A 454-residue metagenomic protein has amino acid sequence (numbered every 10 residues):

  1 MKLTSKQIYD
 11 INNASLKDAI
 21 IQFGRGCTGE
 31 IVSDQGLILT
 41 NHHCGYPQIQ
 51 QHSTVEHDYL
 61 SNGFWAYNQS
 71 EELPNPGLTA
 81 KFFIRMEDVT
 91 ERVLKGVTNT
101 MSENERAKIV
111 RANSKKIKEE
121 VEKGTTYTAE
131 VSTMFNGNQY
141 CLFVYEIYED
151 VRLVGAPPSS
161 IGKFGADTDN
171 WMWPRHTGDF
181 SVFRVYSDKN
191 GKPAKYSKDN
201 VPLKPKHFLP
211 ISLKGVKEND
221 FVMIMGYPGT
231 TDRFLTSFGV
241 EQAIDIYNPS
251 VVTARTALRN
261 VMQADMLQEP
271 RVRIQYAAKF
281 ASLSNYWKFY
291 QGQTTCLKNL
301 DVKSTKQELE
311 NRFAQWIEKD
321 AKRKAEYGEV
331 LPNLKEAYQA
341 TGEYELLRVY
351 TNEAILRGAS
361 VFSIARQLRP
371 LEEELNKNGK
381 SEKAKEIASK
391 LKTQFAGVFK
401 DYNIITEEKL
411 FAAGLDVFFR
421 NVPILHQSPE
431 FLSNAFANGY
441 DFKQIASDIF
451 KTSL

Functional and structural regions predicted by a protein language model:
M1-L454: Terminal presequence/propeptide segments associated with secretion/organelle targeting and zymogen/polyprotein
